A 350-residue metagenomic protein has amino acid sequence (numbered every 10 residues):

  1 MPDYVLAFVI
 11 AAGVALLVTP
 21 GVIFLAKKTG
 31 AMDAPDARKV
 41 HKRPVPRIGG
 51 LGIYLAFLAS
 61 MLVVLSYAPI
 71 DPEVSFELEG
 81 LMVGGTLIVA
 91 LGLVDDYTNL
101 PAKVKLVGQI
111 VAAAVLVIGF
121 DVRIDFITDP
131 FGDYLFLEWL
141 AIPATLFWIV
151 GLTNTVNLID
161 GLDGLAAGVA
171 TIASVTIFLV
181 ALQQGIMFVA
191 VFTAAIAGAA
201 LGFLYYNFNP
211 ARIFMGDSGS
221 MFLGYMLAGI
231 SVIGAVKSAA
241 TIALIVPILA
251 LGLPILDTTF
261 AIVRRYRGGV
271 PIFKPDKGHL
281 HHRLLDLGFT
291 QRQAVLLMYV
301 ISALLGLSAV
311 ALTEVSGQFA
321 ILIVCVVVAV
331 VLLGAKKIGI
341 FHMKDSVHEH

Functional and structural regions predicted by a protein language model:
M1-G30, Y54-A90, L165-H350: Alpha-helical transmembrane segments
D3-V5, S75, A141-F147, T153: Transmembrane helical cores of multi-pass secondary ion antiporters/exchangers
G30-A31, D96, I127-F136, T290 (+1 more regions): Membrane interface segments of multi-pass transport proteins and intramembrane proteases
A34-I48: Juxtamembrane helix-capping/reentrant segments at transmembrane boundaries
R43-P46, D129-P143: Short aromatic-rich membrane-water interface segments that cap or initiate transmembrane helices in multi-pass membrane
A59-V74, L93-L100, V117-F131: Transmembrane alpha-helix boundary signature
E79-A112, L116: Hydrophobic alpha-helical hairpins/lids featuring a short glycine-rich hinge
